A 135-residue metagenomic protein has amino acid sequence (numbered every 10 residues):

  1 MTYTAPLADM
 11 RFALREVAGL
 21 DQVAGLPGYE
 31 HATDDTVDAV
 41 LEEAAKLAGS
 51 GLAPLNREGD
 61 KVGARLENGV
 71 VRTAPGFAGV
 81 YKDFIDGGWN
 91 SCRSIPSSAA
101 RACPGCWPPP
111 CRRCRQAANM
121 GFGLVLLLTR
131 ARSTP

Functional and structural regions predicted by a protein language model:
M1-L127: Amphipathic, small/basic residue-rich leader segments at the start of a protein or domain
R132: Conserved glycine-bearing catalytic or ligand-binding loops at nucleotide- and phosphate-handling centers of large
